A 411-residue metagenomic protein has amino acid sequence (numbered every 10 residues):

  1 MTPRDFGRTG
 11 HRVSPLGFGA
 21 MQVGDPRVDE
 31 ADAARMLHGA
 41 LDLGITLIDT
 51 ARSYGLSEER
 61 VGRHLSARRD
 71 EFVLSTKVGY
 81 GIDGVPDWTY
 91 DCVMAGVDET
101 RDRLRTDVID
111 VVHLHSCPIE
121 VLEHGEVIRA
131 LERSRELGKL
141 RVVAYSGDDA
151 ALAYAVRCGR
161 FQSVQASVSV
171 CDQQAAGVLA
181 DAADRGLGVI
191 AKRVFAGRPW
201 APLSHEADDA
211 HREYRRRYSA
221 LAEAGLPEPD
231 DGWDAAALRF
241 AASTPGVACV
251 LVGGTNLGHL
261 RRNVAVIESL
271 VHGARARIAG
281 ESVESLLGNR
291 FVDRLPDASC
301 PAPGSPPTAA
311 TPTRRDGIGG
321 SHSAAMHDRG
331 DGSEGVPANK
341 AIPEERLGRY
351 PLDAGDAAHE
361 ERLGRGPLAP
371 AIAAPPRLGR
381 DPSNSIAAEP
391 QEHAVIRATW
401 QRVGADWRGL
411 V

Functional and structural regions predicted by a protein language model:
M1-F72, A298-S299, G304: N-terminal binding-site loop/beta-alpha segment at the start of enzyme catalytic domains that lines or forms
P3, L37, E58, G62 (+6 more regions): Generic structural signal for well-ordered alpha-helices, preferentially at hydrophobic/aromatic core positions
F6, F18, A33, I48 (+9 more regions): Conserved, mostly hydrophobic/aromatic
R12-L16, G44-T46, R69-F72, T106-D110 (+4 more regions): Short, well-ordered coil/turn segments that N-cap beta-strands
A20-E30, V78-D91, P227: Active-site mouth loops of central-metabolism enzymes
L41, I45-D49, C158, G177-G304 (+1 more regions): Structured C-terminal cap/extension of enzyme domains
Y80, G84-Q173, G177, S243: Glycine/proline-rich, positively charged, aromatic-decorated active-site loop/lid region on the catalytic face
S285, A298, P306-T311, G317 (+7 more regions): Short, low-complexity intrinsically disordered segments enriched in A/P/G/S/L with frequent Arg, especially at protein
